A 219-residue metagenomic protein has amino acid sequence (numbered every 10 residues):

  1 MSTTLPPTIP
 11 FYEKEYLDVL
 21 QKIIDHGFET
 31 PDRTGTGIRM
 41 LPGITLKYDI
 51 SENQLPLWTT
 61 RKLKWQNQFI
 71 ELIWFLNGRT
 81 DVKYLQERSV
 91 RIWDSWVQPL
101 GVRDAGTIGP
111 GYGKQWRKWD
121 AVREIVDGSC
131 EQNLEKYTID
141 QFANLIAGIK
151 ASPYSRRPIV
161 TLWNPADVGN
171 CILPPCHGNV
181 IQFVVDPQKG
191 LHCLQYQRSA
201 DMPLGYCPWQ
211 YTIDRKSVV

Functional and structural regions predicted by a protein language model:
M1-R215: Terminal, non-catalytic protein-protein interaction segments that mediate quaternary/complex assembly
S217-V219: Conserved small/polar residues in nucleotide/adenosyl-binding loops
